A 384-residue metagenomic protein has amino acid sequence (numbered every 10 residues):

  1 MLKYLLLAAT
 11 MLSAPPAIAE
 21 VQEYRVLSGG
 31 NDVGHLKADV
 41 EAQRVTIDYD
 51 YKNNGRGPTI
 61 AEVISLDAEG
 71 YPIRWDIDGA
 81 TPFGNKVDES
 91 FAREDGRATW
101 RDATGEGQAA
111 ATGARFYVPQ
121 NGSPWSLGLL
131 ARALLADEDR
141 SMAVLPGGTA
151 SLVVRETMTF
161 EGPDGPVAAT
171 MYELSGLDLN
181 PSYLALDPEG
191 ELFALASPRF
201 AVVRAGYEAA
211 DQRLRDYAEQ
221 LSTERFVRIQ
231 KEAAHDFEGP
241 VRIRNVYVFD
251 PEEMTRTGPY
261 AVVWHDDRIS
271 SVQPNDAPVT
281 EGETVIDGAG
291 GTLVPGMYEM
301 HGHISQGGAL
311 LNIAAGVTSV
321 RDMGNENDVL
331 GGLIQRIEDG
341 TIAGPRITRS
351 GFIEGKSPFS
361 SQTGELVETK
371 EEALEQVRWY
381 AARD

Functional and structural regions predicted by a protein language model:
A19-R25, E41-D48, A68-D76, G96-T99 (+5 more regions): Short, hydrophobic/aromatic-rich segments at coil-to-beta transitions
N31-V33, G84-A169, A196, Q212-S222: Solvent-exposed helix/loop surface patches that form functional interfaces
L36-Y71, L145: N-terminal, post-signal-peptide region of Sec/Tat-exported proteins
G57-P124, D178-E189, F193-A205: Contiguous hydrophobic, core-forming segments of folded domains
R140, I286-V294, M300, G308-D384: Divalent-metal coordination cores built from histidine and acidic residues
A205-V248, P278: Extracellular/periplasmic ectodomains of large secreted or surface enzymes and adhesion receptors
E253-V294: Histidine-rich, glycine-flanked metal-binding segment
